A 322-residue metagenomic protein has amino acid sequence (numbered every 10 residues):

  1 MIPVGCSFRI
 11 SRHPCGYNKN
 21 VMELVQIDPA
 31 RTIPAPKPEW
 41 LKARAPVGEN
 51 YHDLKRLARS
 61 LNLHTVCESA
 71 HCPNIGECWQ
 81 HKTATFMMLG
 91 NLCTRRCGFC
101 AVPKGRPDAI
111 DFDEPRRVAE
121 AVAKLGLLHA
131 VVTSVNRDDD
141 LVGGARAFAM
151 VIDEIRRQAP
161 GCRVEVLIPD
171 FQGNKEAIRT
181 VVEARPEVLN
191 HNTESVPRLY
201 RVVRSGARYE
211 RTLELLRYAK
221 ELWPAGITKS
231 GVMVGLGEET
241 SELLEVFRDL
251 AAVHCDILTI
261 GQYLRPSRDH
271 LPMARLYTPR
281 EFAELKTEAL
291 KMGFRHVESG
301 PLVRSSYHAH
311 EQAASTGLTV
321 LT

Functional and structural regions predicted by a protein language model:
Y17-T85, R116, E120, M150-C162 (+2 more regions): Auxiliary Fe-S-binding modules of radical SAM enzymes
V66-E77, N91-P103: Local cysteine-cluster metal-coordination motifs and their immediate loop/turn environment, predominantly Fe-S cluster
E68, M88-L89, T133, L167 (+2 more regions): A secondary-structure boundary/capping signal
G76-M87, F99-D113: Iron-sulfur (Fe-S) cluster-binding segments and ferredoxin-like electron-carrier domains, especially [2Fe-2S]
L92, R96, A101, G126 (+4 more regions): Conserved functional loop/turn residues at catalytic and ligand-binding sites
A101-R117, K124-K175, V181-L215, K229 (+1 more regions): Core AdoMet radical
